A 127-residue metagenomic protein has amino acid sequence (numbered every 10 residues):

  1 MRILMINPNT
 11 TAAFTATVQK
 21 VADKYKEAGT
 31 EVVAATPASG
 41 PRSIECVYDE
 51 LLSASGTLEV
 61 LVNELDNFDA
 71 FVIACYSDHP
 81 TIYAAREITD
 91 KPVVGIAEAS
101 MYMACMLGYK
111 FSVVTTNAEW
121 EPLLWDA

Functional and structural regions predicted by a protein language model:
M1-S55, T116-A127: N-terminal glycine-rich anion-binding loop in soluble enzyme alpha/beta folds
A34-A35, V72-I73, V93-I96: General beta-strand structural signal in soluble alpha/beta enzymes
P37, Y76, E98-A99, N117: Short, ordered loop/turn segments at secondary-structure junctions
G56-N67: A short, N-terminal amphipathic alpha-helix
D66-I82: N-terminal glycine-rich "phosphate-gripper" loop used for MgATP/nucleotide binding and carboxylate activation
A84-L107: Short, acidic/small-residue loops that bind anionic groups at enzyme active sites
M106, K110, W125: Bacterial carbohydrate/catabolite-sensing allosteric modules
